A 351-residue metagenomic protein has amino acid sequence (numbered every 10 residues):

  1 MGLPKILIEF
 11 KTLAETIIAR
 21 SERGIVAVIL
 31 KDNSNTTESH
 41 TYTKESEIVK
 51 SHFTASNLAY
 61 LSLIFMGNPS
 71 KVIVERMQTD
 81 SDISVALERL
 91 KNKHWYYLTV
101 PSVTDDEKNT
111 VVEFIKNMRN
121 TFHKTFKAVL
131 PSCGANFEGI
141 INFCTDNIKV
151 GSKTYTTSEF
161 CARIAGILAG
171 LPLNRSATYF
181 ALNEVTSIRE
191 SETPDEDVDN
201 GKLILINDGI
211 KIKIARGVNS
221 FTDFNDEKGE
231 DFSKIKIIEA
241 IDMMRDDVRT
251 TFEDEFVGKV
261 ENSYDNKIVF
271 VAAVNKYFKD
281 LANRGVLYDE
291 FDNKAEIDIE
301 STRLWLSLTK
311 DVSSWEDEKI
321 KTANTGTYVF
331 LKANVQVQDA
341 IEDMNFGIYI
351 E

Functional and structural regions predicted by a protein language model:
M1-A59, D208-E351: Structured, hydrophobic secondary-structure cores that serve as assembly/anchoring elements
M1-F137: Small-residue-rich
A27-L30, V85-E255, K259, F270 (+1 more regions): A glycine- and small-residue-enriched flexible loop/hinge signal that marks low-structured segments
